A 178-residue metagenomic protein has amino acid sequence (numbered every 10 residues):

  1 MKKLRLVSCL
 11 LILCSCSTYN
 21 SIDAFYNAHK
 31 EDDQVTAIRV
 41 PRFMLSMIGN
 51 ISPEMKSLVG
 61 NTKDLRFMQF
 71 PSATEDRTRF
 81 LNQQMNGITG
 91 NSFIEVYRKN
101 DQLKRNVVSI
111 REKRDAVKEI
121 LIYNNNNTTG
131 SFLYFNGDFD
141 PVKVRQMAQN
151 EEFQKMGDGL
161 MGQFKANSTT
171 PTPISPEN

Functional and structural regions predicted by a protein language model:
K2-C9: Sec-dependent signal peptide recognition, specifically the positively charged N-region followed immediately by
I12-S15: C-terminal motif of bacterial Sec signal peptides marking the signal peptidase cleavage site
S17-N20: Bacterial signal peptide processing site
I22-Q84: Early exported N-terminus immediately downstream of N-terminal targeting peptides
I38-I48, S52-M55, N125, T129 (+2 more regions): Subset-of-secretome marker
T78-R105, Q163-E177: Function-determining sites in protein domains
G90-V142: Surface-exposed, polar helix/loop patches in the mature regions of secreted/periplasmic/lumenal proteins that form
D138-N178: C-terminal partner/receptor-binding element of secreted or periplasmic proteins
